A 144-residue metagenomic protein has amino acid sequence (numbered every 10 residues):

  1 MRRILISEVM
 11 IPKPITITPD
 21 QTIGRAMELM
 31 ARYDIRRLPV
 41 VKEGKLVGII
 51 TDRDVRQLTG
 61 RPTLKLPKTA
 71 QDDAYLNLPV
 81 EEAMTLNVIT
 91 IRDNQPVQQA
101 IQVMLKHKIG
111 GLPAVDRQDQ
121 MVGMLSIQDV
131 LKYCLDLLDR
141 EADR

Functional and structural regions predicted by a protein language model:
M1-K13, T51-I89, P96, I101-L105 (+1 more regions): Tandem CBS (Bateman) regulatory domains
P14-I17, L46, A74, V88-I91 (+1 more regions): Short N-terminal micro-motifs specific to bacterial/archaeal maturation and metal-cluster initiation sites
I17-D34, V40-K42, E81, T90-K108 (+2 more regions): The conserved cystathionine-beta-synthase
M30, L38-D54, M104, L112-Q128: A glycine-centered beta-loop-beta connector
A31-P39, L58-G60, K65: Short, charge-rich amphipathic segments
